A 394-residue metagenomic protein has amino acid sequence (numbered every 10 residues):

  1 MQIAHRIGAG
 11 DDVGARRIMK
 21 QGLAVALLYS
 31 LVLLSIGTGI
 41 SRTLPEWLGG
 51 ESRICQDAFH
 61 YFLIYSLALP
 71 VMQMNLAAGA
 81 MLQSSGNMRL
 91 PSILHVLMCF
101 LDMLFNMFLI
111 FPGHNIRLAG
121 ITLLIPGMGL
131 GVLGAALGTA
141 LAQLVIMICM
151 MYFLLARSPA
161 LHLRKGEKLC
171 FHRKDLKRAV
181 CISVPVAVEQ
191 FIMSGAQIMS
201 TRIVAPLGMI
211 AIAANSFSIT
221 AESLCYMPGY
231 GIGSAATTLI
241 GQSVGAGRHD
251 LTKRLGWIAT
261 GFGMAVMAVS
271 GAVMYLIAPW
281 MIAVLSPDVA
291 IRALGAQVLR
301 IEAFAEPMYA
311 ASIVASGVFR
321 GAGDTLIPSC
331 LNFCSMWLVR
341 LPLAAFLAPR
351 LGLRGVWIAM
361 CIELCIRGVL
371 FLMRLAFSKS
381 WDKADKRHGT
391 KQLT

Functional and structural regions predicted by a protein language model:
M1-S35, M72-P91, T201, A214-A278 (+1 more regions): Small-residue-rich hydrophobic transmembrane alpha-helices
I18, S52-D57, V132-L133, D175-I182 (+4 more regions): Interfacial/gating helices of multi-pass transporter permease domains
V32-L63, A119-I121, V269-R292, A296: Short membrane-interface helical motifs at transmembrane helix boundaries in multi-pass membrane transporters
P45-S52, F108-G113, T122, P126-L130 (+4 more regions): Helix-terminus/linker motif at the lipid-water interface of multi-pass membrane proteins
S52-A78, V289-A315: Alpha-helical transmembrane segments of multi-pass membrane proteins
I64, N75, A142-I146, M150 (+3 more regions): Transmembrane helical elements of multi-pass membrane transporters/channels
F100-M147, V284, A293, M336-V369 (+3 more regions): Membrane-interface helix-loop junctions in multi-pass transport and translocation proteins
L123-I125, T139, I148-M193, S380-T394: Interhelical loop/hinge segments that connect adjacent transmembrane helices in multipass membrane
